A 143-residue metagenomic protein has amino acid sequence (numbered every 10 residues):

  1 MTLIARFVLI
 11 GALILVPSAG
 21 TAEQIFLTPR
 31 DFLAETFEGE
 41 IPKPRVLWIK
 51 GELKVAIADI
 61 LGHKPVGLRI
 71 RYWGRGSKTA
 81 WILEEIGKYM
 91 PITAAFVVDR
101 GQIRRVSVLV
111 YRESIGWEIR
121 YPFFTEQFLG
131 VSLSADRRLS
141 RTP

Functional and structural regions predicted by a protein language model:
M1-F7: Positively charged n-region of N-terminal signal peptides that target proteins for export
F7-V16: Bacterial N-terminal signal peptides
T21-T142: Flexible, solvent-exposed loop/hinge segments and secondary-structure transition points
